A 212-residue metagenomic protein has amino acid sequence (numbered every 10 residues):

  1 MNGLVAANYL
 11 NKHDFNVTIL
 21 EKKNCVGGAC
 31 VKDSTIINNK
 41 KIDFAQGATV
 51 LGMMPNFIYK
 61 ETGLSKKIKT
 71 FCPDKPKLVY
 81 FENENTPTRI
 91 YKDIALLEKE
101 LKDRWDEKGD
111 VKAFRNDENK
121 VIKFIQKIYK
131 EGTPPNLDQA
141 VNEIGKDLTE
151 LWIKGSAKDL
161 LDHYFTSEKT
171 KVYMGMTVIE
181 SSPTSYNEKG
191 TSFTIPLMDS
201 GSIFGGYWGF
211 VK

Functional and structural regions predicted by a protein language model:
M1-K123: N-terminal glycine-rich phosphate/pyrophosphate-binding loop and immediately adjacent elements
K22, G190-P196: Active-site-adjacent bridging/hinge elements
N38, E188-G190: Short alpha-helix boundary/capping motifs
K40-K41, V141-I144, S202-W208: A short, structure-level motif marking secondary-structure boundaries and short turns
V50, T149, G209-F210: Residues that cap or flank secondary-structure elements
E84-E188: Rossmann-like flavin
T194-K212: Helical element adjacent to the flavin cofactor pocket in flavoenzyme catalytic cores
